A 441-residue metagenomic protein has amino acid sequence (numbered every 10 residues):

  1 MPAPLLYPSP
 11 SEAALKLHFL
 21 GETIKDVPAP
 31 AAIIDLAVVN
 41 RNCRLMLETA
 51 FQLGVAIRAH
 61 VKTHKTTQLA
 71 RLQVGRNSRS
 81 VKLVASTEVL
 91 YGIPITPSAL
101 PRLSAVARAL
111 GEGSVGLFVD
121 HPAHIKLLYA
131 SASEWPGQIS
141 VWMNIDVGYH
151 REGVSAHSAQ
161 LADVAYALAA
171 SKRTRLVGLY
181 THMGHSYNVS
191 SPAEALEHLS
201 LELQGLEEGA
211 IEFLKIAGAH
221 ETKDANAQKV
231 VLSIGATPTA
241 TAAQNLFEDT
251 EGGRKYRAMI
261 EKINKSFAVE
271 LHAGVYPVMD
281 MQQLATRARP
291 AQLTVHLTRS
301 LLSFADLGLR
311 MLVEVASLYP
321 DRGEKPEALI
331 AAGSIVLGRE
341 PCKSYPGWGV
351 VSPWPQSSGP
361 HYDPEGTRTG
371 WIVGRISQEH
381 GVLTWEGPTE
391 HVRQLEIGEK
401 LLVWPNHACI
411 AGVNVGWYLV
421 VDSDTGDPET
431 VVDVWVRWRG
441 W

Functional and structural regions predicted by a protein language model:
M1-V106, W435-W441: A charged N-terminal "starter" segment
V39, K62, M143, L179 (+4 more regions): Conserved, mostly hydrophobic/aromatic
R44, E48-V55, R108, S133 (+6 more regions): Generic secondary-structure signature for well-ordered alpha-helical cores
R58-P192, L201: Active-site-proximal beta-alpha core segment in soluble small-molecule metabolic enzymes
V147-R299: Active-site loop/helix belt of alpha/beta enzymes
A242-Q244, F304-L312: Short coil-to-beta-strand transition motifs
V313-P320: Structural detector for short beta-strands of small beta-barrel domains
P320-W441: C-terminal accessory subdomain/extension
